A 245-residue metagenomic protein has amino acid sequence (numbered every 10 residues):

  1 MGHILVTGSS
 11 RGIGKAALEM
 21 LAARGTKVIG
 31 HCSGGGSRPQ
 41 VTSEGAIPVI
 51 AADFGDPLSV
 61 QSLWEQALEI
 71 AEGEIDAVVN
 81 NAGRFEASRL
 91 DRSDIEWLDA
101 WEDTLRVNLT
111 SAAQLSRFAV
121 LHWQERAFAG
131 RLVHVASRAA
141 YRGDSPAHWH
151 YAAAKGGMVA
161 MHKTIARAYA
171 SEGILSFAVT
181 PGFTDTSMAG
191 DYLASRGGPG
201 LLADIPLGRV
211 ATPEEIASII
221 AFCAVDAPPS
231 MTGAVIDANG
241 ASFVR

Functional and structural regions predicted by a protein language model:
S10-R11: Conserved glycine-rich cofactor-binding loop
R24-P39: Conserved glycine-rich Rossmann-like NAD(P)H-binding loop of the short-chain dehydrogenase/reductase
Q61, R84-E102, P146-H150, G190: Conserved mid-core segment of classical short-chain dehydrogenase/reductases
E65-E69, V107-A127, A166-R167, V225: Amphipathic alpha-helical dimer-interface segment in Rossmann-like NAD(P)H-dependent oxidoreductases
R84, D94-Q114, V133, M158 (+1 more regions): Catalytic Tyr-X3-Lys loop
F85, L207, A221, T232-R245: Short C-terminal tail/terminal secondary-structure segment of NAD(P)H-dependent dehydrogenase/reductase domains
Q124, R131-G157, H162-S171, F183: Catalytic loop of short-chain dehydrogenase/reductase
A170-L175, M231-G233: Short, small/polar-rich loop/turn modules that mediate ligand/substrate recognition or access, typified
